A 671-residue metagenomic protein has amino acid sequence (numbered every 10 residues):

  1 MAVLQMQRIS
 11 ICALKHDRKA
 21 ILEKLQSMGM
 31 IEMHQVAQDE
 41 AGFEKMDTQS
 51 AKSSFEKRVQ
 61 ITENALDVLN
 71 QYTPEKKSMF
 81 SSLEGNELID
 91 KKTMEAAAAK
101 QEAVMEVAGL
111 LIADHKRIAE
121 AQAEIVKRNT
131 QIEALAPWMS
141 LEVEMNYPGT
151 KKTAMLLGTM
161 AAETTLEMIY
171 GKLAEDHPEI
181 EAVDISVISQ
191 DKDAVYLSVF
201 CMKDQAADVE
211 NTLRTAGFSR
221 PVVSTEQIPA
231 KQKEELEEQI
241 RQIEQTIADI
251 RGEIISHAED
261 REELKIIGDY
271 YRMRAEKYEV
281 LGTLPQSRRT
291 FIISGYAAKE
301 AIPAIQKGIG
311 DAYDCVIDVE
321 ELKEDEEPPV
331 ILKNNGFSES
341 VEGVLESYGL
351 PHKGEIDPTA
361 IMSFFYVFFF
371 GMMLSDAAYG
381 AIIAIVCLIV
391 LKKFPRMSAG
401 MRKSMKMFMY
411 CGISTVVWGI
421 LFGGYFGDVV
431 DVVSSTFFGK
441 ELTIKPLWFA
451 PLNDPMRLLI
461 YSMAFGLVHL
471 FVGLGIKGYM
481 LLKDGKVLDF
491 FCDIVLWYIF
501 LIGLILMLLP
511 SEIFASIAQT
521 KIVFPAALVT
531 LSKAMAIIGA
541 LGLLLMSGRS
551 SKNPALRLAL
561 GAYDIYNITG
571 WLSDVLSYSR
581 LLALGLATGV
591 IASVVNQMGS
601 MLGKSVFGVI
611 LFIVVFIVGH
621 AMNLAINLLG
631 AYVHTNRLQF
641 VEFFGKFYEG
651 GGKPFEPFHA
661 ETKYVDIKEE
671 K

Functional and structural regions predicted by a protein language model:
M1-M362, V390, M397, M401-F408: Long, charged N-terminal accessory/stalk domains
A2-Q7, H16-L22, Q26-M33, P303-K671: Conserved, carboxylate-rich catalytic/transport cores that coordinate ions
